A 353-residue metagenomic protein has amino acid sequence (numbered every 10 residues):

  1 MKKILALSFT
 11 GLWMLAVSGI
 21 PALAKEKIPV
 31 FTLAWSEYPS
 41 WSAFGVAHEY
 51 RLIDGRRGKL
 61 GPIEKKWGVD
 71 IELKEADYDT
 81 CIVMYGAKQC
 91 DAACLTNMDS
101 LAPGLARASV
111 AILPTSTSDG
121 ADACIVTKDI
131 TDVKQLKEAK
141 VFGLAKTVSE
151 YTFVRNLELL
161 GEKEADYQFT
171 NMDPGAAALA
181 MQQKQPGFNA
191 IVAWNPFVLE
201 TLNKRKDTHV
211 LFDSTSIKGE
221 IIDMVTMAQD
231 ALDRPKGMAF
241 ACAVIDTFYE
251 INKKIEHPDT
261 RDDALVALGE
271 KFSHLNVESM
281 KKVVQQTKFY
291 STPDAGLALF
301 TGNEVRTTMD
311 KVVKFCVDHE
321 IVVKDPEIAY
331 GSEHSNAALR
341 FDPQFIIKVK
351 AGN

Functional and structural regions predicted by a protein language model:
M1-F9: Bacterial N-terminal signal peptides that target proteins for export
S8-S18: Bacterial N-terminal signal peptides
S18-A24: Sec/Tat signal peptide C-region and signal peptidase I cleavage site
K25-P174, Q185-N195, L211-D213, G219: Short, glycine-/small- and polar/acidic-enriched structural segments that line small-molecule recognition paths
S42, V46, V83, A87 (+9 more regions): Solvent-exposed, polar/charged alpha-helical surfaces in well-ordered, non-transmembrane soluble domains, broadly
F169-T170, G175-H274: Pocket-lining segment of extracytoplasmic ligand-binding domains
D233-V323: Secondary-structure end/capping motifs
M309-N353: Conserved C-terminal helix/tail region of periplasmic/extracytoplasmic solute-binding proteins
